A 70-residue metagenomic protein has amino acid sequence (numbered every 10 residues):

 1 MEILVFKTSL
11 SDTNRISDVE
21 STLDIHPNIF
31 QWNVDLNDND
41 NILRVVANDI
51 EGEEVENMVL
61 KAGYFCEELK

Functional and structural regions predicted by a protein language model:
V5-R15: Short, surface-exposed ligand-recognition loops at beta-strand->loop->(often short) alpha-helix junctions that present
T8-L10, R44-D49: Short beta-strand-to-loop capping motifs
I16-L23: Short amphipathic alpha-helical segments
E20, N37, V46-K70: C-terminal structural segments of small proteins and small subunits
L23, I29-D35: Short acidic amphipathic segments
